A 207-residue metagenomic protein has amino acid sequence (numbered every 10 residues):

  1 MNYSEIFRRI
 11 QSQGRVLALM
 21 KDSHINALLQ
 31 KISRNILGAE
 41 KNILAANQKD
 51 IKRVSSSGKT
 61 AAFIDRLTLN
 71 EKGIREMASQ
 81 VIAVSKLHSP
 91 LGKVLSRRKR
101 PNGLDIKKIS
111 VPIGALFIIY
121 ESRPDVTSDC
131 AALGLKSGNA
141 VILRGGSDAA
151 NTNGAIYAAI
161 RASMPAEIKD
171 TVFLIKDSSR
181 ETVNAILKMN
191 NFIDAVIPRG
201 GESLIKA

Functional and structural regions predicted by a protein language model:
M1-I106, L133: N-terminal Rossmann-like NAD(P)+-binding subdomain of aldehyde/semialdehyde dehydrogenases
K86, L95-A207: Rossmann-like NAD(P) dinucleotide-binding subdomain of oxidoreductase/dehydrogenase enzymes
